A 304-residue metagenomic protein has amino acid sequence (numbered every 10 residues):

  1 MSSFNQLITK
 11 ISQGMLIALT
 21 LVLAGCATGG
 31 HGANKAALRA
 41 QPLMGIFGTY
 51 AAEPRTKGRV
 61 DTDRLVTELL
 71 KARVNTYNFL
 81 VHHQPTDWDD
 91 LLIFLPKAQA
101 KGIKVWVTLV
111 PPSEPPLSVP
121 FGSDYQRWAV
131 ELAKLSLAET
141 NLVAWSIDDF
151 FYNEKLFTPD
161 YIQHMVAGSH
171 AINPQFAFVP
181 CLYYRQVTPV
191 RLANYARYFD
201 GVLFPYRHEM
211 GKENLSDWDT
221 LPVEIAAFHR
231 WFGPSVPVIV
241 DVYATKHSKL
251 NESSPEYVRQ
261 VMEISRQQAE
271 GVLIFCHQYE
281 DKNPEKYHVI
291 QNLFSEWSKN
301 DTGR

Functional and structural regions predicted by a protein language model:
S2-M15: Bacterial N-terminal signal peptides that target proteins for export
S2-N5, H31, N75: Intrinsic disorder/low-complexity signature
A18-L21: Short, linear, compositionally biased motifs with a strong N-terminal bias
A24-G25: C-terminal motif of bacterial Sec signal peptides marking the signal peptidase cleavage site
A33-R304: Glycan-processing catalytic domains of CAZymes
